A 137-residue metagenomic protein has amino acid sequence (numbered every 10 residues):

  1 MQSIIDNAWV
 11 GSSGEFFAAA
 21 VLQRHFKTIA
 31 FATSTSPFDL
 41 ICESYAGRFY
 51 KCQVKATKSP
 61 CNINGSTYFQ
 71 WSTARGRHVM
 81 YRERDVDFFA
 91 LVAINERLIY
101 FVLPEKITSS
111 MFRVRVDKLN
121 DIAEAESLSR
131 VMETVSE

Functional and structural regions predicted by a protein language model:
M1-S36, C42-E137: Mixed-charge (Asp/Glu-Lys/Arg
